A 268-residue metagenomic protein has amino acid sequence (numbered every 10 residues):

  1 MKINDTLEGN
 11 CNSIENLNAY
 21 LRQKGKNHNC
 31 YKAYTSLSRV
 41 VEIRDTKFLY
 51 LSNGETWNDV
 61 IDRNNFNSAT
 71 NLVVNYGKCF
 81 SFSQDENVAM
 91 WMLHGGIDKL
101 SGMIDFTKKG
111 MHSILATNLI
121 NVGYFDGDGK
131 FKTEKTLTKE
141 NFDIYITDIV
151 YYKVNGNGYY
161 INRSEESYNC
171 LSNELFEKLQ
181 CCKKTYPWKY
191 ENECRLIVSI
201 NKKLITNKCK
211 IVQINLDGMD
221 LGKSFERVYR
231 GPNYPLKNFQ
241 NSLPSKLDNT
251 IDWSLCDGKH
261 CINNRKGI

Functional and structural regions predicted by a protein language model:
M1-I268: Partner-binding and oligomerization surfaces adjacent to conserved cores of proteins that assemble macromolecular
